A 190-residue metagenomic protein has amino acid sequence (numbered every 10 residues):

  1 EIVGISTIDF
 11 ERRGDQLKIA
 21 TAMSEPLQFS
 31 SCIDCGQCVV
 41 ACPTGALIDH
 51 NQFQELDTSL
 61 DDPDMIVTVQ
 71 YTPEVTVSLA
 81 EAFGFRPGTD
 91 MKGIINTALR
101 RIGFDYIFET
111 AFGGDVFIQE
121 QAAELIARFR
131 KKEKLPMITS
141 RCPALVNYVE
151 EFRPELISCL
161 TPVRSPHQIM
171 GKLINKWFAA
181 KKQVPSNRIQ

Functional and structural regions predicted by a protein language model:
E1-I2, S30-G45, G114, S140-A144: Local cysteine-cluster metal-coordination motifs and their immediate loop/turn environment, predominantly Fe-S cluster
E1-I2, S6, A20, T44 (+2 more regions): Proteins with a high burden of low-complexity, intrinsically disordered sequence enriched in S/T/G/P/A and R, requiring
I2, P26, A41, P154-I157: A generic, residue-level signal for flexible/boundary positions that often mark functional hotspots
I2-S31, G45-T68: Non-heme iron-sulfur electron-transfer modules
H50-Q190: Iron-sulfur-associated redox domains of electron-transfer enzymes in respiratory and anaerobic energy metabolism
